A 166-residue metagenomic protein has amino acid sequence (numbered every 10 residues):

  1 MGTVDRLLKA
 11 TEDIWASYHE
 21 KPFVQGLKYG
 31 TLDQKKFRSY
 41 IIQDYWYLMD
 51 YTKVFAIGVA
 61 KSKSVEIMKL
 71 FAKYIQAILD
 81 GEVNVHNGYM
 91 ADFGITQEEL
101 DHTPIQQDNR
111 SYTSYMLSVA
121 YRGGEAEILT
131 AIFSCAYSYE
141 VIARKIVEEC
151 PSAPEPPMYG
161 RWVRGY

Functional and structural regions predicted by a protein language model:
M1-V24: Acidic, low-complexity proline/glycine-rich segments
R6, E66-Y166: Active-site-proximal alpha-helical scaffolds that flank and shape metal-associated catalytic sites
E12-S17, L32-K61, G81, T130-E140: Alpha-helical bundle segments that constitute or directly flank the non-heme di-iron/ferroxidase center
H19-E20, Y51, Y112, E155: N-terminal alpha-helical segment
F23-Y29, M116-S118: Short, charged/polar, low-complexity loop and linker segments that flank or interrupt alpha-helical bundles
